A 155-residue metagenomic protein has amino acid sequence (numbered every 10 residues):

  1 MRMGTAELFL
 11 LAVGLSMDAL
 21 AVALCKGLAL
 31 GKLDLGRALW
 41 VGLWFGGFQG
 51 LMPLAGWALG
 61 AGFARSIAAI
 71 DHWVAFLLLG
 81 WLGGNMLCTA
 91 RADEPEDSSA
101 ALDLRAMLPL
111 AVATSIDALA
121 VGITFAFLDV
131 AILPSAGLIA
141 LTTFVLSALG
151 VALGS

Functional and structural regions predicted by a protein language model:
M1-M3, L30-D34, E96-L102, F125-D129: Helix-boundary and loop/linker segments of multi-pass membrane transporters
R2-F9, G62-V74, A131-L138: Interfacial loop-to-helix junctions that mark the boundaries of transmembrane helices in multi-pass membrane
T5-A61, A126: Juxtamembrane transmembrane-helix termini in multi-pass membrane transport proteins
L11, R65-R91: Selective transmembrane alpha-helices of multi-pass membrane proteins
S16, G46, G50-L54, A58 (+6 more regions): Hydrophobic/small/kink-forming positions within alpha-helical transmembrane segments of polytopic membrane proteins
A23-R37, G84-E96, A148-S155: C-terminal ends of transmembrane helices
A69, G84-A113: Alpha-helical multi-pass membrane helix bundles of inner-membrane/thylakoid proteins, especially permease cores
P109-L128: Alpha-helical transmembrane segments of helical membrane proteins, especially in multi-pass transport, channel
